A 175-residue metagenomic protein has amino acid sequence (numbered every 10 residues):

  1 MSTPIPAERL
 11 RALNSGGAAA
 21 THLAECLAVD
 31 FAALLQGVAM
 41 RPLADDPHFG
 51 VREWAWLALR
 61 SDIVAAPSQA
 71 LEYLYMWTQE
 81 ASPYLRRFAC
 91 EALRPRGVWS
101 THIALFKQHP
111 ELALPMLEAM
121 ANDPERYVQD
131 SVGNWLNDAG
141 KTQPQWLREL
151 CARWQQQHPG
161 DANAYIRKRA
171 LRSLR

Functional and structural regions predicted by a protein language model:
M1-R175: Alpha-helical scaffold domains
